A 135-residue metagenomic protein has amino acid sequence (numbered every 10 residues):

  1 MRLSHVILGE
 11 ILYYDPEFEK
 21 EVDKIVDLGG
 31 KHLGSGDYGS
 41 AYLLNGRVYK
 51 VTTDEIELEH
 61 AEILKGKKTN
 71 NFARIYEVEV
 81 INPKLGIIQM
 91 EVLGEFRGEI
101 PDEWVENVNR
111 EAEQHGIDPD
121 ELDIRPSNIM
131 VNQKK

Functional and structural regions predicted by a protein language model:
M1-G9: Short acidic, low-complexity intrinsically disordered linear motifs used for protein-protein interactions
L8-K31: Juxta-kinase regulatory segment immediately upstream of eukaryotic protein kinase catalytic domains
G29-G66: ATP-binding glycine-rich loop module of kinase domains
L43-G46, V92, N132: Active-site beta-strand termini and strand-to-loop segments that position acidic
N70-V108: Conserved structural core of kinase catalytic domains
D102-D120: A generic "structured core" feature
Q114-N132: Catalytic-loop of the protein kinase fold
